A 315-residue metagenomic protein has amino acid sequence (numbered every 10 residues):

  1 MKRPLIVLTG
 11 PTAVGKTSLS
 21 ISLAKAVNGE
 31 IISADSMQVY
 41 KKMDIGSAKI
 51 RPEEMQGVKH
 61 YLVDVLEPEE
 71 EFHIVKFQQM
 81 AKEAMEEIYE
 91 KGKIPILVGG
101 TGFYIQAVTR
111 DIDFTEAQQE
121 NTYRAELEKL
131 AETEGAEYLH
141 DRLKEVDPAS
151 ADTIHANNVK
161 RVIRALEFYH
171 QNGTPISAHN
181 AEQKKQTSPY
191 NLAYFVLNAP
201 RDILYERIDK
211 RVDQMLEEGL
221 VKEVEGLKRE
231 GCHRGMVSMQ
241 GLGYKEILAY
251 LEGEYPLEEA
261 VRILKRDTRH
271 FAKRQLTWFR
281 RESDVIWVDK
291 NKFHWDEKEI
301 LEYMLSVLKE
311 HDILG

Functional and structural regions predicted by a protein language model:
M1-G315: Phosphate/pyrophosphate-binding catalytic cores of soluble transferases and nucleic-acid-acting enzymes
